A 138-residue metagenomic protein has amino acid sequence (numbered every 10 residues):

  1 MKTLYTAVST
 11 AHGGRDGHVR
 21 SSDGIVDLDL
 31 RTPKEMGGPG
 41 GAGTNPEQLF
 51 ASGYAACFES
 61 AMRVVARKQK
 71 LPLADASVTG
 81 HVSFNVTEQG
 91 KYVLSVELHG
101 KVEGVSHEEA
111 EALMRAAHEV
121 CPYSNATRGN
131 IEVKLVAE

Functional and structural regions predicted by a protein language model:
M1-S52, E59-E138: Extended beta-strand/beta-hairpin segments
